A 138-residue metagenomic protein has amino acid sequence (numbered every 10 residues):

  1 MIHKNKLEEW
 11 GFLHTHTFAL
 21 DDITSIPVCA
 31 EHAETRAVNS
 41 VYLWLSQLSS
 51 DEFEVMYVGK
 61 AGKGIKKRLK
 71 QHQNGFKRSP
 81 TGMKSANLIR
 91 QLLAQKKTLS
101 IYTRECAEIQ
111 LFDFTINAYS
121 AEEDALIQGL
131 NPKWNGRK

Functional and structural regions predicted by a protein language model:
M1-I2, S49-S50, R78-M83, N87-L92 (+2 more regions): Intrinsically disordered, charged low-complexity linkers and terminal tails that flank or connect structured domains
M1-K67, F112-F114: GIY-YIG nuclease catalytic motif and its immediate N-terminal context
I2-L7, R90, T103, A125-I127: Long, non-globular segments of proteins
S46, Q73-K77, N131: Hydrophobic/aromatic-lined pockets within catalytic cores
K63-F114: Conserved short loop/helix modules at catalytic or binding sites in compact beta-alpha or helix-hairpin-helix contexts
S100-K138: Structure-specific nucleic-acid interaction/processing domains
